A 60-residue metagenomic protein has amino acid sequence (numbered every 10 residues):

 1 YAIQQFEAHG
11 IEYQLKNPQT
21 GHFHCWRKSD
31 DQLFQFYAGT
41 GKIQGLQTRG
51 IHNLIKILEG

Functional and structural regions predicted by a protein language model:
Y1-N17: Negatively charged, low-complexity tracts enriched in Asp/Glu with abundant Ser/Thr
E12-Q14, H24, Q35: Ser/Thr- (and often Asn-) enriched beta-sheet segments in non-cytosolic proteins
H22-D30: Amphipathic alpha-helical segments that form the core helices of the histone-fold
D31-K56: Intrinsically disordered, low-complexity regulatory segments enriched in Ser/Thr/Pro and charged residues
E59-G60: Short intrinsically disordered terminal tails
